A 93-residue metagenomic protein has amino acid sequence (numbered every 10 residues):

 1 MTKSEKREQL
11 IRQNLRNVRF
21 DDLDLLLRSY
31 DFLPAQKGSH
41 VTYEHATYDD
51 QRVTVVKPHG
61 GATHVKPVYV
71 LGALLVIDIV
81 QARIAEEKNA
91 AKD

Functional and structural regions predicted by a protein language model:
M1-N17: A detector for short, charged/polar N-terminal pre-domain segments
R12-D31: Polyanion-binding surface elements
S29-P58: A short, structured beta-strand/loop element
V41, A91-K92: Residue-level signal for alpha-helical context at structural boundaries
H59-A91: C-terminal structural segments of small proteins and small subunits
